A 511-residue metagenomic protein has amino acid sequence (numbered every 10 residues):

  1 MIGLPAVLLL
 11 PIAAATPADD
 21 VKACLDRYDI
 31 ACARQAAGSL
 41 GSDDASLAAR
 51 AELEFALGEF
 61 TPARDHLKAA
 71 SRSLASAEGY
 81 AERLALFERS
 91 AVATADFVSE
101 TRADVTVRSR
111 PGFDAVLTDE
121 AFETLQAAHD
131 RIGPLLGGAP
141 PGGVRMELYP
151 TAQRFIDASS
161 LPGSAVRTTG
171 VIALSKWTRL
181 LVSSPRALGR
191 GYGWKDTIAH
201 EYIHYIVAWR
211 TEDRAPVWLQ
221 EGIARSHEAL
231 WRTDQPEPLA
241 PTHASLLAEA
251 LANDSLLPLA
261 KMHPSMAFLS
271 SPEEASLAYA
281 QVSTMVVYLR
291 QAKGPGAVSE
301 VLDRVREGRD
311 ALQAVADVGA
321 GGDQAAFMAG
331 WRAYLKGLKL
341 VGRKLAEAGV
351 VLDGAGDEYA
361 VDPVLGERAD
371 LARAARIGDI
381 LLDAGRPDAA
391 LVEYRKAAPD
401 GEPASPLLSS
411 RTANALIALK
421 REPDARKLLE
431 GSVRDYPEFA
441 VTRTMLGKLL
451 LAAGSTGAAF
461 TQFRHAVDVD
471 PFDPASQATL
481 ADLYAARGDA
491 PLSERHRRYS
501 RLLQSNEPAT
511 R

Functional and structural regions predicted by a protein language model:
G3-A18: Bacterial Sec-dependent signal peptides at the C-terminal "C-region" and cleavage site
T16-A36, D65-A69, E273-S276, E307-H465 (+2 more regions): Beta/coil-rich, acidic/histidine-enriched accessory regions frequently appended to metallopeptidases
D19, R27, T61, Q235-A275 (+1 more regions): Amphipathic alpha-helical substructures
A23-F87, A91: Elongated, non-catalytic scaffold/linker segments and compositionally distinctive motifs
D26, A56, K68, R72-A75 (+15 more regions): Sec-exported extracytoplasmic/periplasmic mature domains
D26, I30, D44, A56 (+12 more regions): Solvent-exposed, acidic/flexible segments
A48-L57, A75-A95, L407-R411, A415 (+2 more regions): TPR/TPR-like alpha-solenoid helical repeat scaffolds
D96-V217, H227-P236, A248-A260, P264-P272 (+3 more regions): Juxtacatalytic substrate-recognition/specificity segment
